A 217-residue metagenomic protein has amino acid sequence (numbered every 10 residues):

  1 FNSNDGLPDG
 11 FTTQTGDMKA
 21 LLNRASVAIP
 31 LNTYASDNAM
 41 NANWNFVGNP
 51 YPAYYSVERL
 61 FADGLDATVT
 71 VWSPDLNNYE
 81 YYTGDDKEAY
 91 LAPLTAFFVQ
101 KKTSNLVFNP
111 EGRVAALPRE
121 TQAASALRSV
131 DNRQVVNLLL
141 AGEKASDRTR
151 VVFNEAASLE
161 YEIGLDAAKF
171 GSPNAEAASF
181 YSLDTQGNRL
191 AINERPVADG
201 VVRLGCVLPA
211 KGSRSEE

Functional and structural regions predicted by a protein language model:
S3-E216: Compositionally biased Ser/Thr/Gly- and acidic/asparagine-rich, proline-interspersed low-complexity stretches
